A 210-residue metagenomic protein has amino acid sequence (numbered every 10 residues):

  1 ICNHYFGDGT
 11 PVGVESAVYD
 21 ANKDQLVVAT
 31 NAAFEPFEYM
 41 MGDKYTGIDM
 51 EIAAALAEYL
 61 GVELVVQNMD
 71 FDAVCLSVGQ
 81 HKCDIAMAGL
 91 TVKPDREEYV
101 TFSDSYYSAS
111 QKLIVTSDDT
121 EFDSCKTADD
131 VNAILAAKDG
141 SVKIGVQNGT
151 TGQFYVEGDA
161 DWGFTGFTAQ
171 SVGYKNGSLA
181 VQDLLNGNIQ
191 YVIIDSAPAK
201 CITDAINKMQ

Functional and structural regions predicted by a protein language model:
I1-L90, G173: Extracytoplasmic small-molecule ligand-binding "clamshell" domains of the periplasmic binding protein/Venus flytrap
A29-F34, Q67-D72, H81, I85-K93 (+5 more regions): Beta->alpha turn/N-cap motifs
E35-M40, D95, E121-S124, Q153-Y155: Short, solvent-exposed loop/turn elements at domain surfaces
M40, A53-V62, A128, N132-V142 (+2 more regions): Ligand-binding cleft/hinge of the Venus flytrap
M50-E58, D72-L76, Q80, K112 (+5 more regions): Solvent-exposed, polar/charged alpha-helical surfaces in well-ordered, non-transmembrane soluble domains, broadly
A54, E63-A133: Acidic, polar ligand-binding/catalytic clefts
D72-L76, G89-Y99, F154-W162, L185-Q210: A ligand-binding cleft/hinge motif common to bilobed small-molecule-binding domains
